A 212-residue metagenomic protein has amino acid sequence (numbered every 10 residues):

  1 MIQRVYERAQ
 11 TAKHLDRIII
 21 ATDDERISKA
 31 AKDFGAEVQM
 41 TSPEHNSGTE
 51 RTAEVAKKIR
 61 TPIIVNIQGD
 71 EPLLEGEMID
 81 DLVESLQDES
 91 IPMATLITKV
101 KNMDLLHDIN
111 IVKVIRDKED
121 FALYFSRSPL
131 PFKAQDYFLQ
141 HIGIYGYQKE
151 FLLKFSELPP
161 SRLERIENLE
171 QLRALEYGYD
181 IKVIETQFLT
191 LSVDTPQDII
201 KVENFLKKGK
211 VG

Functional and structural regions predicted by a protein language model:
M1-A21: N-terminal glycine-rich phosphate-binding loop and ensuing alpha1 helix
L15, T61, E89-I91, Y179: Short, high-confidence coil segments that cap the C-terminus of an alpha-helix and link into the following beta-strand
I18-I20, I64, A94, A122 (+1 more regions): Hydrophobic/aromatic residues located in beta-strands of well-ordered beta-sheets within soluble catalytic
I19, E25-G69, L73-E84: Short phosphate-binding loop-to-helix
T22-D23, L74, Y147, D194: A conserved hydrophobic position in a structured secondary element of the catalytic/binding core that shapes
L74-S161: Conserved core of the sugar-phosphate nucleotidyltransferase
Y137-G212: Conserved alpha/beta core of the MobA/IspD/sugar-nucleotide pyrophosphorylase nucleotidyltransferase superfamily
